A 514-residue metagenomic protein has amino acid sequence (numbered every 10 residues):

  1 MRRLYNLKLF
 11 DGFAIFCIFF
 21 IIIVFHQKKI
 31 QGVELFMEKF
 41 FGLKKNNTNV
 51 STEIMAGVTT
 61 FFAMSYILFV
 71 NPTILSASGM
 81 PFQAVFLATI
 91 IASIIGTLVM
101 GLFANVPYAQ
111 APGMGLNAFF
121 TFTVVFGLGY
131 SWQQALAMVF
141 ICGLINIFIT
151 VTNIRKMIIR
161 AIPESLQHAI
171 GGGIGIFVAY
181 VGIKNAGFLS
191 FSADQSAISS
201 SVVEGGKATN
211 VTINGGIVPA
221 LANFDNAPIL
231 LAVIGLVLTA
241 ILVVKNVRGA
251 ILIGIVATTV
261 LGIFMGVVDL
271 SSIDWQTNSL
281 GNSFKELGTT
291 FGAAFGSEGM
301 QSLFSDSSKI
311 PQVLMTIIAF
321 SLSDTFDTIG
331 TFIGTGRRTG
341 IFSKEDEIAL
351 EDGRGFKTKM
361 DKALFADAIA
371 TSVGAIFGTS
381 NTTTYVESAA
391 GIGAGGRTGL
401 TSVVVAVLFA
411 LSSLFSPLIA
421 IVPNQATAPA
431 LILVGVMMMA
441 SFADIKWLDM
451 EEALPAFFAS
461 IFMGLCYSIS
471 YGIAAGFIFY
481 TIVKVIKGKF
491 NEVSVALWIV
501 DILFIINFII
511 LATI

Functional and structural regions predicted by a protein language model:
R2-R3: Basic polycationic patches enriched in arginine
L7, F20, H26-Q27: Short hydrophobic targeting helices and cationic amphipathic motifs that mediate membrane/organellar targeting
F36-A84, I255-T358, I505: Helix-loop-helix hairpins and the membrane-proximal interhelical loops of multi-pass alpha-helical transport proteins
E38-N71, A92, G113-F122, F126-I174 (+1 more regions): Helix-loop-helix junctions within the multi-pass membrane cores of secondary transporters/permeases
G79-I95: Loop-to-helix transition at the N-terminal end of transmembrane alpha-helices
G96-Y108, A240-N246, A319-D327, D367-F377 (+3 more regions): Transmembrane alpha-helix interface/packing and boundary motifs in multi-pass membrane proteins, characterized by
L128-F264, V268, T401-I514: Membrane-embedded alpha-helical modules
